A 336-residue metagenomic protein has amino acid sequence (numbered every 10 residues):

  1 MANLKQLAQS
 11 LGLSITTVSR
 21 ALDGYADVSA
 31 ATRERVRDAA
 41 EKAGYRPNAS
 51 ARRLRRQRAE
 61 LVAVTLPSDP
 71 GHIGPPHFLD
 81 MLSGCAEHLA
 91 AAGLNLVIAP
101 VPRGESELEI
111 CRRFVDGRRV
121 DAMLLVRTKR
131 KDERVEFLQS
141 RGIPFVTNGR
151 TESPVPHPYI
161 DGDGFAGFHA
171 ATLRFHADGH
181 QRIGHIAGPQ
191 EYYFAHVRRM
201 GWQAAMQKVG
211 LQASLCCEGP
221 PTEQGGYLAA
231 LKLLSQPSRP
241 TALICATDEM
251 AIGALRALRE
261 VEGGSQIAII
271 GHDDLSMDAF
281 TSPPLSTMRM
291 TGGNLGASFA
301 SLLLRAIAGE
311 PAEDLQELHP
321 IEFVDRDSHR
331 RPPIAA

Functional and structural regions predicted by a protein language model:
M1-E60, P333-A336: N-terminal helix-turn-helix DNA-binding module of bacterial transcription factors
A2, D27, A31, A49 (+13 more regions): Residues at secondary-structure transition points
S10, E87-A92, Q139-T147, T151-A336: Bacterial carbohydrate/catabolite-sensing allosteric modules
R46-E109: Amphipathic helical "hinge" segments at domain boundaries
R103-E105, V126-K131, E249: Short beta->alpha connector loops
E107-R119, Y227-S238: Short, well-structured alpha-helical segments in soluble
M123: Intrinsically disordered, low-complexity polar regions and short flexible loop motifs
K131-Q139: Active-site-adjacent beta->alpha loops and helix N-cap segments on the catalytic face of soluble alpha/beta enzymes
